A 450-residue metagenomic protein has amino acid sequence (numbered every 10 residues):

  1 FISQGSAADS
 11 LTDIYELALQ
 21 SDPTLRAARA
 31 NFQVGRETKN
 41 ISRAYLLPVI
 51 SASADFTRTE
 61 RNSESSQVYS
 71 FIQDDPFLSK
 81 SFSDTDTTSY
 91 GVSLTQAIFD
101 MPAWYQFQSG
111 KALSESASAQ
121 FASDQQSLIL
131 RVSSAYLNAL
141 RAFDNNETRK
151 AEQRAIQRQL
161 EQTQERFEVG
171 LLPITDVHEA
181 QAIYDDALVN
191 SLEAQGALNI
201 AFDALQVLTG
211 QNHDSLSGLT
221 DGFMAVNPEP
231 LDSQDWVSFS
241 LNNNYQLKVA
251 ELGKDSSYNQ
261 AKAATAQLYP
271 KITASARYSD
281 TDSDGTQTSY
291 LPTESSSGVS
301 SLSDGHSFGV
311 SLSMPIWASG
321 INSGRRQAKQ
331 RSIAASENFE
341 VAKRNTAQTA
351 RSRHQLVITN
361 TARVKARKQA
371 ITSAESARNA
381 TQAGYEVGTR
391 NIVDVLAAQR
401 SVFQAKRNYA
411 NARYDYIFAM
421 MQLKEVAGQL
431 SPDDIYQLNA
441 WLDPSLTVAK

Functional and structural regions predicted by a protein language model:
G5-D55, R61, H213, L219-Q260 (+5 more regions): Bacterial Sec-pathway N-terminal export signals of envelope proteins
A8-N138, N146, I272, A276 (+1 more regions): Short flexible linkers and secondary-structure junctions
D9, S127-L241, L356, N360 (+4 more regions): Periplasmic alpha-helical coiled-coil/stalk elements that build and connect Gram-negative outer-membrane
R26-A30, R43-A44, F82-T85, I98-Q125 (+8 more regions): Sec/SRP-type N-terminal targeting helices
S53-Q96, G222-P230, K262, S275-I316 (+1 more regions): Small/polar, glycine/serine/threonine/aspartate-rich low-complexity segments that form flexible
E375-L396, M421-Y436: A glycine-biased, small/acidic residue-tolerant capping/turn segment at secondary-structure junctions
N408-K450: Acidic, low-complexity, intrinsically disordered peripheral segments
